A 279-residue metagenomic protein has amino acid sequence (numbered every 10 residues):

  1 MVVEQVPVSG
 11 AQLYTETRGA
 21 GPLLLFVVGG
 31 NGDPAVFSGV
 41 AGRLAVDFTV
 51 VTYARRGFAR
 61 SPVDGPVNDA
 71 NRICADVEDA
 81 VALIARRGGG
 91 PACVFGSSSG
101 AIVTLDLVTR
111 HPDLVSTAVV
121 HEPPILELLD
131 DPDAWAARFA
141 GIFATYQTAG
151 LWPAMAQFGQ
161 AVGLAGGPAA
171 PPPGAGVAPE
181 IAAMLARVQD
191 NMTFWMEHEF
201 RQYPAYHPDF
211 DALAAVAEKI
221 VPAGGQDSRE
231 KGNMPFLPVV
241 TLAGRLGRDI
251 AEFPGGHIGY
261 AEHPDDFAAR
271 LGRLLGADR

Functional and structural regions predicted by a protein language model:
Q5-P66: Conserved HGGG/HGGXW glycine-rich cap/lid loop of the alpha/beta-hydrolase fold
F26, V94, V120, A154 (+1 more regions): Structural beta-sheet core signal
A54-F58, P124, P254-G256: Short beta-to-alpha linker loops that shape the active-site pocket of alpha/beta-hydrolase fold enzymes
G57-C93: Active-site loop/oxyanion-hole signature of alpha/beta-hydrolase fold enzymes
V77, V81, M155, P264-G272: Short, amphipathic alpha-helical "lid/cap" segments that border enzyme active or binding sites
G90-L129: Conserved hydrolase catalytic core segment
D133, R138-G141, T145-T241, R245-D249: Alpha/beta-hydrolase
L237, G244-R279: Catalytic active-site module of serine/aspartate enzymes centered on a nucleophile-bearing elbow/loop
